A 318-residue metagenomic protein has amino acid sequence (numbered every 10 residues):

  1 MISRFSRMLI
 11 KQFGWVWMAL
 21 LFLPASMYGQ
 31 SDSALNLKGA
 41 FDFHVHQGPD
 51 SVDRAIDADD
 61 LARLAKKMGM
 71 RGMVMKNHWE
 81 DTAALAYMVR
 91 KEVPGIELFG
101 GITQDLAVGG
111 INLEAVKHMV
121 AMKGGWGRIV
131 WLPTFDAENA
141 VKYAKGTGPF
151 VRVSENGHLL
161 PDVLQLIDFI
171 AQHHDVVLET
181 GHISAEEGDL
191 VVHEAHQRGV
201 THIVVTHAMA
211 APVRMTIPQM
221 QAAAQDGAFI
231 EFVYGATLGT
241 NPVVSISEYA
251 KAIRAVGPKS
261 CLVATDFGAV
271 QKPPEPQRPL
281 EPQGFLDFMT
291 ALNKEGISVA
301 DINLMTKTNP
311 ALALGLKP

Functional and structural regions predicted by a protein language model:
G14-A25: Bacterial N-terminal signal peptides
G29-V52: Replace "His-x-His-based motif
D42, H46, D60-A83, I96-L106 (+4 more regions): Divalent metal-dependent hydrolysis catalytic cores, especially in the metallo-beta-lactamase
A86-P94, H118-G125, A171, H196 (+2 more regions): Acidic (Asp/Glu)-rich catalytic clusters
I96, G109-V205: Extended substrate/RNA-proximal surfaces in nucleic-acid metabolism proteins
V176, T180-G181, A185-I246: Catalytic pocket-lining loop regions of alpha/beta-barrel enzymes, especially the amidohydrolase/enolase/GH5 lineages
V233, V256-R278: Short acidic/histidine-rich active-site segments
G284-P318: Mid-to-C-terminal alpha-helical segments outside catalytic/metal-binding sites
